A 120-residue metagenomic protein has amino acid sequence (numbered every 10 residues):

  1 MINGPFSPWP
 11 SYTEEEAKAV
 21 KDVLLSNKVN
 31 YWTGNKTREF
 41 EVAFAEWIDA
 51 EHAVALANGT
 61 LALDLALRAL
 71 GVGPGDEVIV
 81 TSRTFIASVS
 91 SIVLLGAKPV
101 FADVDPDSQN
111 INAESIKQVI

Functional and structural regions predicted by a protein language model:
M1-A69, G73: Conserved PLP-binding active-site segment in aminotransferase class I/II-type PLP enzymes
R68, V72-I120: PLP-dependent aminotransferase-like
